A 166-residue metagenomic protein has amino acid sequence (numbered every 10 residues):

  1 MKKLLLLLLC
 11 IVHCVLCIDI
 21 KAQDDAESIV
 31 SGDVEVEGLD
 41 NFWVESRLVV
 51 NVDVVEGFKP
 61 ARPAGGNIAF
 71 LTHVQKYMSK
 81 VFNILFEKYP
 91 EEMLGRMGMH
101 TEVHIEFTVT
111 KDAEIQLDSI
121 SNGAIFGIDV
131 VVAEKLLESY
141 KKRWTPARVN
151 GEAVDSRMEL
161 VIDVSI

Functional and structural regions predicted by a protein language model:
M1-E27: Bacterial Sec-dependent N-terminal signal peptides
I20-I166: Charge-biased low-complexity segments
